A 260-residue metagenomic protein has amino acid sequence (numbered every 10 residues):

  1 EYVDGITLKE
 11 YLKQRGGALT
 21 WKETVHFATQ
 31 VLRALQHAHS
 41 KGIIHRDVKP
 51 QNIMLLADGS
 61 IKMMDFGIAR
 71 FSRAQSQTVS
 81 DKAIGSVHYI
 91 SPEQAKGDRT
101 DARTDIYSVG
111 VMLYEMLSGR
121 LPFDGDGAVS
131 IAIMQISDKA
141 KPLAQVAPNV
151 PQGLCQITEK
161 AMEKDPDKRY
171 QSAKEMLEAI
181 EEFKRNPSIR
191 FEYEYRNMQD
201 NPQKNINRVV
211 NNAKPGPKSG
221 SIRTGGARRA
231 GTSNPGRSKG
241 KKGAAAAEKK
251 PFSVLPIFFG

Functional and structural regions predicted by a protein language model:
E1-T7, Y11: Conserved short submotifs of the Hanks-type protein kinase catalytic core that shape the nucleotide-binding pocket
K9-L19: AlphaC helix of the protein kinase catalytic domain
F27-A28: Activation segment signature within eukaryotic-like protein kinase domains
V31-I43: Protein kinase catalytic-loop region centered on the HRD/HxD motif
L55-G59: Activation-loop N-terminal segment of eukaryotic-like protein kinases
S86-E192: C-terminal lobe helix-coil module of Hanks-type protein kinase domains
D167, Q171-K242: Juxtacatalytic C-terminal regulatory tail of Ser/Thr protein kinases
